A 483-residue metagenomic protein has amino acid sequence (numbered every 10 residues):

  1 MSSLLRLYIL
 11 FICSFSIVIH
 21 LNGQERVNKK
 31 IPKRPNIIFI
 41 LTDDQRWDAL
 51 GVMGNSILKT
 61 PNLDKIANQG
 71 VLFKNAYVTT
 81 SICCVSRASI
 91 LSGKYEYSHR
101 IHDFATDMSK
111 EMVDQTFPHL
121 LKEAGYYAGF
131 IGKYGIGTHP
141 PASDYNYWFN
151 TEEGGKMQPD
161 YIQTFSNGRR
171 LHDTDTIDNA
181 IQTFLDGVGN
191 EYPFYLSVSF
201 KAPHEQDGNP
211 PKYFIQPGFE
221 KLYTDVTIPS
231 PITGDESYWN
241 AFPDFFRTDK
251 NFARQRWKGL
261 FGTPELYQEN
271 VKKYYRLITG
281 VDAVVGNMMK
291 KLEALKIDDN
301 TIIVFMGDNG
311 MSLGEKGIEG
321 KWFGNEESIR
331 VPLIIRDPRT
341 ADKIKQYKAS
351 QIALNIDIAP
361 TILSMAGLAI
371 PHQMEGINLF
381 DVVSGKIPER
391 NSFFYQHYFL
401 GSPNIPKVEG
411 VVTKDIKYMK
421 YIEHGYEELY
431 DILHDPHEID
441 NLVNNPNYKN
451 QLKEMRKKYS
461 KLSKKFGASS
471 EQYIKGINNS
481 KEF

Functional and structural regions predicted by a protein language model:
M1-I9: Bacterial N-terminal signal peptides that target proteins for export
S2, L21-Y421, Y426-E428, P436-K457 (+3 more regions): Formylglycine-dependent sulfatase
Y8-V18: Bacterial N-terminal signal peptides
